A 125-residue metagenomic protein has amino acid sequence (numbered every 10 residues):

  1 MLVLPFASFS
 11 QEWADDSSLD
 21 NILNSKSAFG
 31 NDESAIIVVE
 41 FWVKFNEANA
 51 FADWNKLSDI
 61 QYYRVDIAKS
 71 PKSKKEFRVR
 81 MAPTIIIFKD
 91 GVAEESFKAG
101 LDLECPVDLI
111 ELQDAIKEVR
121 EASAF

Functional and structural regions predicted by a protein language model:
M1-E12: Bacterial Sec-dependent N-terminal signal peptides
W13-S58: Local sequence-structure signature of Cys/Sec-based thiol-disulfide redox active-site neighborhoods
I37-E40, T84, S96: Structural recognition of the beta-strand scaffold that forms the well-ordered cores of secreted hydrolase catalytic
W42-A68, K75-A82, F88: Conserved segment of the thioredoxin-like fold in thiol-based oxidoreductases
S70-K74, L103-E104: A short acidic, often aromatic-flanked loop/helix-cap motif at beta-alpha or helix-coil junctions that lines enzyme
S73-E76, F97: Short, charged, surface-exposed secondary-structure boundary motifs
I87-F125: Non-catalytic, surface beta->alpha helical segment in thiol-disulfide oxidoreductase systems
